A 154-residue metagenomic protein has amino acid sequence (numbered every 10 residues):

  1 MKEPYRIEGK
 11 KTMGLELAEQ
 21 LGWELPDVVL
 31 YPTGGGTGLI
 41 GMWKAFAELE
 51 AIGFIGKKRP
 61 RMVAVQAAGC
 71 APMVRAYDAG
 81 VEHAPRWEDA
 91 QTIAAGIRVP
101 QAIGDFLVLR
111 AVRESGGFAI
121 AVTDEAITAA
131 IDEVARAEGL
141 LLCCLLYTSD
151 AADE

Functional and structural regions predicted by a protein language model:
M1-I52: Active-site/ligand-binding-proximal alpha/beta "capping" segment
Y5, E48-C144: Active-site/ligand-binding loops adjacent to catalytic centers
G9-M13, G34-G38, Q66-G69, G104 (+1 more regions): Catalytic-loop motifs flanking and including active-site residues across diverse enzymes
L39, A130, S149: Short active-site-adjacent structural elements
Y147-E154: Conserved small/polar residues in nucleotide/adenosyl-binding loops
